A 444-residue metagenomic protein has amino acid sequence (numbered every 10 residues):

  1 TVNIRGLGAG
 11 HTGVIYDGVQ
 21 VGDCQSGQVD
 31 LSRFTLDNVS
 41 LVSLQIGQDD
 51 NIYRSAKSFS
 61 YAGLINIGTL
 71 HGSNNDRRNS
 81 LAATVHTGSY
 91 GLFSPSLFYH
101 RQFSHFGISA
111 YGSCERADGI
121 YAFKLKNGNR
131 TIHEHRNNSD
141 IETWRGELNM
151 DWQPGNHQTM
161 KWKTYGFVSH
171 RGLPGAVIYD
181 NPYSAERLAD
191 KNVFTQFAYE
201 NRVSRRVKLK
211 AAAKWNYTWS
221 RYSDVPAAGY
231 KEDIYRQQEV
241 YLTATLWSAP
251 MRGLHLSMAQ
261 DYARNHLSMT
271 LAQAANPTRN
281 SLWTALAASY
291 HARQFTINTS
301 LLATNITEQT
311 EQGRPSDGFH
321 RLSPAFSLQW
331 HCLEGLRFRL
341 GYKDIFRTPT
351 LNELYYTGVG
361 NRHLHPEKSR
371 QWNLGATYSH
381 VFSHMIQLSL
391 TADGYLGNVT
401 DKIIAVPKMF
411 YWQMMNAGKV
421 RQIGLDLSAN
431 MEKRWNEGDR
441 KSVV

Functional and structural regions predicted by a protein language model:
T1-Q20: Extracytoplasmic beta-strand/coil segments of soluble accessory domains associated with Gram-negative outer-membrane
R33, K57, T87-S89, H100-Q102 (+8 more regions): Replace "Gram-negative outer membrane beta-barrel proteins" with "bacterial and organellar outer membrane beta-barrel
L36-A82: A beta-strand signature from Gram-negative outer-membrane beta-barrel systems, especially the internal plug domain
G72-N79, S104-H105, N156-T159, R202-K208 (+5 more regions): Short loop/turn motifs that connect adjacent beta-strands in outer-membrane beta-barrel proteins
A83-T87, A110-R116, W162-V168, A211-Y217 (+6 more regions): Transmembrane beta-barrel strands of outer-membrane/channel proteins
A117, Y121, H133-T143, D151-E239 (+1 more regions): Flexible loop and strand-edge segments within Gram-negative outer membrane beta-barrel domains
K210-Y222, R339, E367-I423, S428-E432: Membrane-embedded beta-barrel scaffold of Gram-negative outer-membrane proteins
M251-D261, N265-G397: Structural signature of Gram-negative outer-membrane beta-barrels, strongest in the C-terminal barrel of TonB-dependent
